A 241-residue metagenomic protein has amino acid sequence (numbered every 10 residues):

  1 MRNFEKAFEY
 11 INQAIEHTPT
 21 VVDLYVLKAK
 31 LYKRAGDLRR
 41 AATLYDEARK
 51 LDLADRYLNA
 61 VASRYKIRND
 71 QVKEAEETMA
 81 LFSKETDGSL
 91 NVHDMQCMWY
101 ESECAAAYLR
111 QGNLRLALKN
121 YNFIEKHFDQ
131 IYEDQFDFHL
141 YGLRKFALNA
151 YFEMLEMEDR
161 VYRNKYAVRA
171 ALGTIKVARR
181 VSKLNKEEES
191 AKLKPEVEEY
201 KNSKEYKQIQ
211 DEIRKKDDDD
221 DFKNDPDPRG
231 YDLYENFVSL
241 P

Functional and structural regions predicted by a protein language model:
P19, L53, D87, D129 (+1 more regions): Short coil turns that delineate tetratricopeptide repeat
V21-D23, D55-Y57, K73, M98 (+1 more regions): Helix-start (N-cap) detector for alpha-helical repeat units in TPR-like alpha-solenoids, especially tetratricopeptide
K28, V61-A62, C104, M154 (+1 more regions): Structural register within alpha-helical repeat arrays
K176-L240: Acidic, serine/threonine- and proline-enriched intrinsically disordered linkers and terminal tails in large eukaryotic
